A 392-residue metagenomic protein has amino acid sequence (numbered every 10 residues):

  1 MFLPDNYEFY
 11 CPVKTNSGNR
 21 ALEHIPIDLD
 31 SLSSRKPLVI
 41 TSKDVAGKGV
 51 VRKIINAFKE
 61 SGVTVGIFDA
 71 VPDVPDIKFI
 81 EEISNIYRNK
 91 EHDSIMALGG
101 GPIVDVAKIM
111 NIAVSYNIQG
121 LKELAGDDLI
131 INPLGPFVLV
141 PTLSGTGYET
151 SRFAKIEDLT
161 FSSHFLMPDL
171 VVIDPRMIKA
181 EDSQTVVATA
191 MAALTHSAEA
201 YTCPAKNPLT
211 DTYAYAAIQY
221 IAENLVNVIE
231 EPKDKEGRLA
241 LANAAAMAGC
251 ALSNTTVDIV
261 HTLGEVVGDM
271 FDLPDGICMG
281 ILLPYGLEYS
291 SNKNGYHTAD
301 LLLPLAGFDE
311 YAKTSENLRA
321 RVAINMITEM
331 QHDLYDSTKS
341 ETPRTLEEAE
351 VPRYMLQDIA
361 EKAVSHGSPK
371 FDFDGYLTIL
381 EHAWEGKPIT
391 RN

Functional and structural regions predicted by a protein language model:
M1-S94: ATP/NTP phosphate-donor binding region
L22-I25, G47-V50, I77, P102-A107 (+2 more regions): Short glycine/serine/threonine-rich phosphate/pyrophosphate-binding segments that cradle anionic phosphate groups
K53-I54, E82-S84, I103-N117, T150-F153: Short Gly/Thr/Asp-enriched flexible loops that form oxyanion-binding sites at enzyme active sites
H92-K108, T142-S144, Y148, M270-L273: Glycine/serine-rich anion-binding loops at beta->alpha junctions that coordinate negatively charged ligand groups
S115-L209, H297-D300: A glycine/threonine-rich phosphate-anchoring loop and its flanking beta-alpha core in nucleotide/phosphate-binding
A200-E329, D336: Active-site segments that bind and position negatively charged phosphate/pyrophosphate groups
D309-N392: C-terminal charged capping/lid subdomain of soluble metabolic enzymes
